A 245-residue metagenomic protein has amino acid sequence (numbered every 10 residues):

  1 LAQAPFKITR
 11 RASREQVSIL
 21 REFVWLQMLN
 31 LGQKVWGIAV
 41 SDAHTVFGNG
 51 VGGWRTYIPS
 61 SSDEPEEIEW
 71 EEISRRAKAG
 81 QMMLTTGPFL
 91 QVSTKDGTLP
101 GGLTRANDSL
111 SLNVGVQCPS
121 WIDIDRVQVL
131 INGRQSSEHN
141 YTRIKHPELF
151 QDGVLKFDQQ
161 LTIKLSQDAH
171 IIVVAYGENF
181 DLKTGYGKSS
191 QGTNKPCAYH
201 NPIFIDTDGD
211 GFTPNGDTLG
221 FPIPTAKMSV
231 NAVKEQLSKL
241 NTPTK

Functional and structural regions predicted by a protein language model:
L1-I19: Active-site-proximal segments of metal-dependent phosphoesterases and phosphodiesterases across multiple
T9-A12, E22-K245: C-terminal functional module detector
